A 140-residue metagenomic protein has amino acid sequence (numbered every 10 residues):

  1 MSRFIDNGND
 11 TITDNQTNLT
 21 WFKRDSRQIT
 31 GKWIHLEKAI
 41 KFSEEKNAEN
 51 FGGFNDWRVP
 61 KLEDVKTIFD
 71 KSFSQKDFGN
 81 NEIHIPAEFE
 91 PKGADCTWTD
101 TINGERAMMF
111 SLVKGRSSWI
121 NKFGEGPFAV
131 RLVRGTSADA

Functional and structural regions predicted by a protein language model:
M1-W57, A129-V133: Extracellular adhesion/carbohydrate-recognition regions
F4-D6, E90-P91, E125: Short solvent-exposed loop/turn micro-motifs enriched in small/polar/acidic residues
Q28, E105, D139-A140: Short, acidic Gly/Pro/Ser/Thr-rich loop/turn segments
I40-F54, L62-L112: An exposed tryptophan-centered "aromatic clamp" motif
G115-N121: Sensory/regulatory domains in signal-transduction proteins
K122-A140: Short, structured beta-strand segments at or near domain termini in extracellular proteins/domains
